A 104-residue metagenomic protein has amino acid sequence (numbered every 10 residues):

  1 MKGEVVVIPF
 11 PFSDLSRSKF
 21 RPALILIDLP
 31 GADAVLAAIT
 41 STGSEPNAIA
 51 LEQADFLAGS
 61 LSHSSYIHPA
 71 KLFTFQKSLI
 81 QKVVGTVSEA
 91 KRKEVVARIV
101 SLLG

Functional and structural regions predicted by a protein language model:
M1-G104: Conserved functional hotspots at enzyme active or ligand-binding sites that engage polyanionic ligands
